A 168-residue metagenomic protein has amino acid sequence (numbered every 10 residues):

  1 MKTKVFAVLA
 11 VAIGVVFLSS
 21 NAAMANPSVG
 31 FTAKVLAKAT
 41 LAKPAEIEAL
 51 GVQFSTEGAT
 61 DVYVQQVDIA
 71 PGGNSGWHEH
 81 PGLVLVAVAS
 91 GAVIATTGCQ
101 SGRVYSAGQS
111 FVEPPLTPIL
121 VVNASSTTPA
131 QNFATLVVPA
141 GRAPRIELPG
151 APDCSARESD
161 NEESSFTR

Functional and structural regions predicted by a protein language model:
M1-L9: Bacterial N-terminal signal peptides that target proteins for export
V8-S19: Bacterial N-terminal signal peptides
S20-A25: Sec/Tat signal peptide C-region and signal peptidase I cleavage site
F31-G76, T135: A short glycine-rich, His/Asp/Glu-containing loop-to-beta-strand
A33-L36, A59, I69, G98-T117: Short acidic-glycine-tyrosine-enriched beta hairpin
N74-G76, I94, F111, P115-V122: Histidine-centered metal-chelating micro-motifs
H80-Q100, A107-Q109: Glycine- and acidic-residue-biased ligand/ion/polar-headgroup-sensing regions
Q100-G102, P115-A143: Ligand-binding loop in jelly-roll beta-barrel domains
